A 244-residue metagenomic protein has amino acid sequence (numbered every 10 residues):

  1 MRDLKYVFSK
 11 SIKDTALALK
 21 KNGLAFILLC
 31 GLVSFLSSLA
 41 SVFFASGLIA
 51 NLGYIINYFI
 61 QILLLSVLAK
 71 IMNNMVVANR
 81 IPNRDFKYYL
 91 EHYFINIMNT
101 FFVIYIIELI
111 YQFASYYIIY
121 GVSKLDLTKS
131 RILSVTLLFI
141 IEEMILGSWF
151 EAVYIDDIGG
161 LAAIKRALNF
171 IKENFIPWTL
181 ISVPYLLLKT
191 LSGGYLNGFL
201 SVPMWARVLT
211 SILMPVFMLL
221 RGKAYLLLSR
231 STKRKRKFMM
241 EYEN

Functional and structural regions predicted by a protein language model:
M1-N244: Hydrophobic alpha-helical membrane segments
